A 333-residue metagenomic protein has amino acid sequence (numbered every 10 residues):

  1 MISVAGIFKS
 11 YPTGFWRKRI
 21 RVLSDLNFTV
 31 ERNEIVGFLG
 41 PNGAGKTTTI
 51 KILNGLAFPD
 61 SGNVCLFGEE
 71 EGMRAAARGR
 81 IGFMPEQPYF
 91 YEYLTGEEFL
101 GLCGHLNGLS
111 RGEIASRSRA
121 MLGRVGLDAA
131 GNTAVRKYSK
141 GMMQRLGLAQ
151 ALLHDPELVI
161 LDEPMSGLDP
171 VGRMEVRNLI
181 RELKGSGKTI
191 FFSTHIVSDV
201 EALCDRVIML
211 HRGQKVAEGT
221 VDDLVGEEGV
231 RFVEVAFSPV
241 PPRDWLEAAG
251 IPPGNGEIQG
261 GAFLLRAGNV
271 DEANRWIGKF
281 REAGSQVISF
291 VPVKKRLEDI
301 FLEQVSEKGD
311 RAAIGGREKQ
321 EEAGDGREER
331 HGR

Functional and structural regions predicted by a protein language model:
M1-V4, S10-D25, R32, M73: A short, flexible loop at the N-terminus of ABC-type nucleotide-binding domains that lies
N54: Helix-to-loop junction immediately C-terminal to a conserved catalytic motif
G62-A77: Conserved ABC transporter NBD signature motif
G101, H105, G112-A130: Conserved ABC ATPase "signature" region
V159-E163: Catalytic Walker B motif of ABC-type/P-loop ATPase nucleotide-binding domains
R177-A267: ABC transporter nucleotide-binding domain
